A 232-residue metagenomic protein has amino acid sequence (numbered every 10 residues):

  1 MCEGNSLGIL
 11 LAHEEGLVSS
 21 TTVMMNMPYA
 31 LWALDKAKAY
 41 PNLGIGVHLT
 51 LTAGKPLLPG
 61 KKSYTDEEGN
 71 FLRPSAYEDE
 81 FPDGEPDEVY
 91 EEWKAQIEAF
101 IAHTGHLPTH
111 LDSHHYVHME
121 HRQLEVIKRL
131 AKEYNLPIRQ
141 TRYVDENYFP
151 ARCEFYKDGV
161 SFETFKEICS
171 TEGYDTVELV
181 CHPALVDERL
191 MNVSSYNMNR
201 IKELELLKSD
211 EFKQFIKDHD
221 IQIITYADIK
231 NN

Functional and structural regions predicted by a protein language model:
M1-E3, V23-W32, T52-L57, H114-R122 (+1 more regions): Acidic-and-aromatic substrate-binding clefts and catalytic sites of carbohydrate-active enzymes
E3-M27: A short alpha/beta connector and helix-capping loop motif
I9-E15, L31-G44, K62-G69, I101-T104 (+1 more regions): Acidic (Asp/Glu)-rich catalytic clusters
V18-T22, N42-H48, P108-D112, P137 (+2 more regions): Structural preference for beta-strand elements that scaffold enzyme active sites
M24-N26, H48-T52, H114-Y116, Y143-D145 (+3 more regions): Active-site beta-loop-alpha junctions enriched in small/polar residues
P56-G84, S195: Active-site gating loops and adjacent loop-to-helix segments of metal-dependent hydrolytic enzymes
P86-D87, K94-Y174: Catalytic domains of cell-wall/extracellular-matrix polysaccharide-remodeling enzymes, centered on de-N-acetylation
S194, M198-N232: C-terminal domain-boundary segment and adjacent tail
